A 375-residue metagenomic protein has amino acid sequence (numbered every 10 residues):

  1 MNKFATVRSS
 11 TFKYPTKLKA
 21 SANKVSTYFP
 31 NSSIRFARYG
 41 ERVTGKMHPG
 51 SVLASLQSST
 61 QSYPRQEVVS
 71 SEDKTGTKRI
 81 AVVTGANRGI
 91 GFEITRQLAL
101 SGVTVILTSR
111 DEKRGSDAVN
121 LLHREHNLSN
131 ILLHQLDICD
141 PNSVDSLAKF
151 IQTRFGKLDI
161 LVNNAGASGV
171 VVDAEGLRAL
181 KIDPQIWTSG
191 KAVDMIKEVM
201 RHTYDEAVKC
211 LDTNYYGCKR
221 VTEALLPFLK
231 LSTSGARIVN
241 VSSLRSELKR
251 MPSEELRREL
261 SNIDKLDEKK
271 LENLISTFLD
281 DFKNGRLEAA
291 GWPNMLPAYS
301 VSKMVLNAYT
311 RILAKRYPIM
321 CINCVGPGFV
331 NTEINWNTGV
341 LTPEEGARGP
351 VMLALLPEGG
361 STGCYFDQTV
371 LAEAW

Functional and structural regions predicted by a protein language model:
M1-R38: N-terminal chloroplast transit peptides
L56-S109: Canonical Rossmann dinucleotide-binding motif of NAD(H)/NADP(H)-dependent dehydrogenases/reductases, specifically
V82, D159-V162, V239: N-terminal Rossmann-like NAD(P) cofactor-binding module of classical short-chain dehydrogenase/reductase
D111-R114, L353: Helix N-cap at the beta1-alpha1 junction of Rossmann-like dinucleotide-binding domains, i.e., the first residues
E112-K113, Q135-K149, Y204, Y215-C218: The beta1-alpha1 cofactor-binding region of Rossmann-like NAD(H)/NADP(H)-dependent oxidoreductases
V162, V221-L225, L229, L306-T310 (+1 more regions): Hydrophobic positions on the long internal alpha-helix of Rossmann-like NAD(P)-dependent oxidoreductase domains
A167, D173-L211, K230-K315, G326-P327 (+1 more regions): Catalytic loop of short-chain dehydrogenase/reductase
R220, M304, C324-T332, W336-W375: C-terminal helical subdomain
